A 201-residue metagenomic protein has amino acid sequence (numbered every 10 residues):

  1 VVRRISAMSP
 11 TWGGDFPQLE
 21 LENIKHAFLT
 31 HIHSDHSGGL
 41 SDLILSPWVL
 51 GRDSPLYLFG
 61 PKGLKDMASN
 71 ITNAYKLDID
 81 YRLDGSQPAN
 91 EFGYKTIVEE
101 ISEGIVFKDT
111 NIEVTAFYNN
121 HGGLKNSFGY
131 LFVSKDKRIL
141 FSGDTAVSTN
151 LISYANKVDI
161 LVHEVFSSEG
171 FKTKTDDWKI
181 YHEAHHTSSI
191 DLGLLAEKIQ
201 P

Functional and structural regions predicted by a protein language model:
V1-L140, S153: Binuclear metal-dependent hydrolase catalytic cores
G129, D136-L140, A146-P201: Cap/insert and terminal regions of metallo-dependent hydrolase folds
